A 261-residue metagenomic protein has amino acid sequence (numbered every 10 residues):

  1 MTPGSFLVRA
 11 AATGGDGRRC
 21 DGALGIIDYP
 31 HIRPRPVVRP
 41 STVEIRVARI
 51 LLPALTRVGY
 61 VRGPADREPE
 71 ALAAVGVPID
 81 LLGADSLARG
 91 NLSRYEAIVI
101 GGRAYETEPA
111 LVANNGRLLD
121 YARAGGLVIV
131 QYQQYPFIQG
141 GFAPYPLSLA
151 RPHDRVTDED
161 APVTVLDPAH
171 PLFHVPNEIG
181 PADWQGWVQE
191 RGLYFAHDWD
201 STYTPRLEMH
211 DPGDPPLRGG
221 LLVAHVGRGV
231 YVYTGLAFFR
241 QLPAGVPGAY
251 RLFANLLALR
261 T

Functional and structural regions predicted by a protein language model:
M1-V8: Short glycine/proline/serine/threonine-rich loop/turn segments at secondary-structure transition edges
A10-R18: Enriched for extracellular/lumenal, surface-exposed ectodomains of secreted and cell-surface proteins
R19-G101, Y132-Q134, R155-V156, R240 (+1 more regions): Aromatic-Pro/Gly-enriched surface loop or interdomain linker that acts as a lid/target-recognition segment
T42-V43, A84-L87, A113-G116, P215-L221: Alpha-helical scaffolding within the catalytic cores of extracellular/periplasmic polymer-degrading hydrolases
R103-Q185, G248: A glycine-rich, often tryptophan-bearing local segment used as a flexible ligand/cofactor-contacting loop or short
S148-V246: Catalytic beta-strand/loop cores that center a nucleophilic Ser/Cys/Thr and support acyl-enzyme chemistry
G248-R260: Short amphipathic C-terminal alpha-helix that caps PH/PH-like domains
